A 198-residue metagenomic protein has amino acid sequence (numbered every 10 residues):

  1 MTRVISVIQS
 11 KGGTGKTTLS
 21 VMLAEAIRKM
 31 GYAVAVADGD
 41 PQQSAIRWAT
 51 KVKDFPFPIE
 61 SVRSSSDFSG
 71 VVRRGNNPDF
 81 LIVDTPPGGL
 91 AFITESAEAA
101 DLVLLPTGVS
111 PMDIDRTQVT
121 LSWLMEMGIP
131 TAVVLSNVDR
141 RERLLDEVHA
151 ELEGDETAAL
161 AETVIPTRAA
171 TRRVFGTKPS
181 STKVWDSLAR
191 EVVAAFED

Functional and structural regions predicted by a protein language model:
V4-T14, V21-E95, P166-G176: P-loop/Walker-type NTP enzyme "switch/lid" segment
Y32, A99-D101, M127-T131, A159: Short glycine-/polar-rich loops that comprise or flank the Walker A/P-loop and associated switch/sensor motifs
V36, V83, L105, V133-L135: Structural beta-sheet core signal
P41-Q43, P111, V138-E142, A169: Conserved nucleotide-binding/hydrolysis micro-motifs of P-loop NTPases
G89-S110: Inter-motif core of Ras-like GTPase G domains
I114-S136, R140: Conserved C-terminal guanine-recognition region of P-loop GTPase G domains, centered on the G4
D139, H149-K178, F196: Beta-strand-loop-alpha "switch" segments that mediate conformational coupling across diverse proteins
R173-V192: C-terminal boundary of histidine-terminating zinc-finger modules
